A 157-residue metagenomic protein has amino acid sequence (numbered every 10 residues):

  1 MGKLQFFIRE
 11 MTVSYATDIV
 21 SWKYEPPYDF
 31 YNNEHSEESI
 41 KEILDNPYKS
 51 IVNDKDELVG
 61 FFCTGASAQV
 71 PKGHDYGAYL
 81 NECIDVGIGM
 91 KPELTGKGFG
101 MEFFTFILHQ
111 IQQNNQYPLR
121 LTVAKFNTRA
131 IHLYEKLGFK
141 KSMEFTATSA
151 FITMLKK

Functional and structural regions predicted by a protein language model:
Q5-I19: A short beta-loop-alpha structural element at the N-terminal edge of CoA-dependent acyl/N-acetyltransferase catalytic
V13, S21-E93, Q110: Acetyl-CoA-dependent GNAT
L94, G98-F106: Conserved acetyl-CoA pyrophosphate-binding loop and the N-cap/start of the following alpha-helix in GNAT-like
M101, K125-M143: Conserved active-site alpha-helix within GNAT-family acetyltransferase domains
T105, H109, Q113: Short, well-ordered alpha-helices that flank and scaffold nucleotide-derived cofactor binding pockets
Q113-T122: Conserved GNAT acetyl-CoA-binding A-motif
L121-I131, A147-F151, K157: Conserved beta-strand-loop-alpha-helix junction that forms the acyl-donor binding cleft
